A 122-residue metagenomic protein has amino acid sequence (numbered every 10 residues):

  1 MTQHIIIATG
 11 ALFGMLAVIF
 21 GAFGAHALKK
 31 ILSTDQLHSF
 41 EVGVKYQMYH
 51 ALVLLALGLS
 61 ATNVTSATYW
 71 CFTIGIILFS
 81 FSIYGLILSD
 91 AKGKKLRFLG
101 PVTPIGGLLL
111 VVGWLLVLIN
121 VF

Functional and structural regions predicted by a protein language model:
M1-F122: Polytopic transmembrane helical bundles with strong interfacial aromatic enrichment
